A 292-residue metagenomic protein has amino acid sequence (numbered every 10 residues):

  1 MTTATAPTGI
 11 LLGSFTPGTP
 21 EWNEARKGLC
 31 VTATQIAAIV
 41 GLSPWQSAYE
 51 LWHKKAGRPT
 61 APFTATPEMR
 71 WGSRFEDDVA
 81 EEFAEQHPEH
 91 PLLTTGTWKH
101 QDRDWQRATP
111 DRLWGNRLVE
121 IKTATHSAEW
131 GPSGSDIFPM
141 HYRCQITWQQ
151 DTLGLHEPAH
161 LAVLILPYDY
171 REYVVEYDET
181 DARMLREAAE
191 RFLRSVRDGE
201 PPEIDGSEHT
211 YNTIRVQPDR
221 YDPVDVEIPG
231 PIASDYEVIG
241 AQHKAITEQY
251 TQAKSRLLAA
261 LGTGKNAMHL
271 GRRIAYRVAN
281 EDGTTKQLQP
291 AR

Functional and structural regions predicted by a protein language model:
M1-R292: Accessory terminal regions of nucleic-acid processing enzymes
